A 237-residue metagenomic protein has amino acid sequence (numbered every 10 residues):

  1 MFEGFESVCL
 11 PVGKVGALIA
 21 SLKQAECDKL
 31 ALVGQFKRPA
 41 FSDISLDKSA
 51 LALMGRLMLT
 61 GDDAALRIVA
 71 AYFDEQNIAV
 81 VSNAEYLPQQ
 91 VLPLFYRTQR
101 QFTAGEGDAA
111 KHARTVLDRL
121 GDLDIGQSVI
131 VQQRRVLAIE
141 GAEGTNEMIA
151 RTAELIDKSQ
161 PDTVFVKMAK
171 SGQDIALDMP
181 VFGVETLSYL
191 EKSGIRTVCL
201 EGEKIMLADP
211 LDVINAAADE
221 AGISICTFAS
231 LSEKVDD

Functional and structural regions predicted by a protein language model:
M1-C27, I44-L57, E147-D237: Feature captures the catalytic cores and cofactor-binding loops of soluble hydro-lyases/lyases that act on carboxylate
V12, D62-D63, N83-L187: Conserved mixed alpha/beta catalytic, RNA-binding, or beta-rich assembly cores of soluble enzyme, regulatory
L18-L22, K37-R38, L66-A71, T115-R119 (+1 more regions): Short, charged beta->alpha transition segments
Q35-R38, Y86: Short glycine-enriched loops at secondary-structure junctions
K37-P39, L137, G172, I205-M206: Glycine-rich nucleotide phosphate-binding loop and flanking beta-alpha elements of Rossmann-like dinucleotide-binding
L46-Q101: Hydrophobic alpha-helical segments and helix pairs
